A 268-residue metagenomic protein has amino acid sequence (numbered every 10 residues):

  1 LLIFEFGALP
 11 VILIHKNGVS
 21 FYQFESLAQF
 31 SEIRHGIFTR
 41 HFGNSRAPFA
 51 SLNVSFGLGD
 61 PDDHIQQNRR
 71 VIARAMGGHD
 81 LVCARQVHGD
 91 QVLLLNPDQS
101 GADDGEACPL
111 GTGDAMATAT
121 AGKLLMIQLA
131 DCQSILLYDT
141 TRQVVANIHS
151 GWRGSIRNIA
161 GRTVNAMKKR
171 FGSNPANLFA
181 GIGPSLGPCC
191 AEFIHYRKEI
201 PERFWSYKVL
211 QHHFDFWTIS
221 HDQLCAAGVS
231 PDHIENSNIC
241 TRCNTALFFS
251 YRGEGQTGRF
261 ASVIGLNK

Functional and structural regions predicted by a protein language model:
L2-K268: Active-site microenvironment for binding and transforming phosphate-containing groups
